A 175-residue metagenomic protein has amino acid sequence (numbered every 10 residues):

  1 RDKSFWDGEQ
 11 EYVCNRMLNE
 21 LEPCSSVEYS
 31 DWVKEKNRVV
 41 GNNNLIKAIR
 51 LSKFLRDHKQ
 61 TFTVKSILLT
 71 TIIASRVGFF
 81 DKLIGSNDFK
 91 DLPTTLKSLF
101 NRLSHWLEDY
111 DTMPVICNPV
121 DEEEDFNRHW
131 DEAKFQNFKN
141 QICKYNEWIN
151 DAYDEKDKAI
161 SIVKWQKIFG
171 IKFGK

Functional and structural regions predicted by a protein language model:
R1-D109: Catalytic cores of NTP-dependent nucleotidyl/adenyl transfer enzymes across multiple folds
E108-K175: Terminal (often C-terminal) interaction modules
